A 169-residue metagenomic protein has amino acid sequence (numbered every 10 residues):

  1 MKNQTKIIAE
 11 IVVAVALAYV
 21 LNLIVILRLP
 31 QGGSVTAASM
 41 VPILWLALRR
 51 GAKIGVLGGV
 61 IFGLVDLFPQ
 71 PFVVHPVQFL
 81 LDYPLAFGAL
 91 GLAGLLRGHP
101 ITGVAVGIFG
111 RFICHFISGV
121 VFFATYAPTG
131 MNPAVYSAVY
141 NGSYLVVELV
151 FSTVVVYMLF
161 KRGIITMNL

Functional and structural regions predicted by a protein language model:
M1-L48, K53-L57: Hydrophobic transmembrane alpha-helices
M1-V15, I101, V135-L169: Alpha-helical transmembrane segments and their cytosolic interface
K6-V20, G58, Q78-V120: Short helix-perturbing small/polar motifs within transmembrane alpha-helices
L17-N22, D66, A89, R111-H115 (+3 more regions): Alpha-helical transmembrane segments of multipass membrane proteins
A18, N22, H115, G119-F123 (+4 more regions): Juxtamembrane/transmembrane-helix interface segments of polytopic membrane transporters
L21-V35, I61-G94, V120-P128, Y136: Interfacial aromatic-anchored transmembrane helix boundaries in multi-pass membrane proteins
M40-L44, D82-L90, L149, T153: Alpha-helical transmembrane segments of multi-pass membrane proteins
L48-R50, L92-R97, M158-I164: Structural signal for the C-terminal ends of transmembrane alpha-helices and the immediately following loop
